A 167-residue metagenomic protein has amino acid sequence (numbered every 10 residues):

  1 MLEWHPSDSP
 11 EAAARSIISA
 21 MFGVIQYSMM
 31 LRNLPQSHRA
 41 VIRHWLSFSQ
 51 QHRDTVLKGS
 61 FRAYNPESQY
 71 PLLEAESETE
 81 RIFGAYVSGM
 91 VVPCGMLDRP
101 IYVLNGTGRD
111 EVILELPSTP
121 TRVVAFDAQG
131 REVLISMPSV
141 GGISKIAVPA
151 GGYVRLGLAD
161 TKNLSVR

Functional and structural regions predicted by a protein language model:
M1-G151, G157-D160: Active-site-proximal substrate-binding groove within the catalytic cores of carbohydrate-active enzymes
T161-R167: Glycine/proline-rich low-complexity spacer/linker segments in large multi-domain proteins
